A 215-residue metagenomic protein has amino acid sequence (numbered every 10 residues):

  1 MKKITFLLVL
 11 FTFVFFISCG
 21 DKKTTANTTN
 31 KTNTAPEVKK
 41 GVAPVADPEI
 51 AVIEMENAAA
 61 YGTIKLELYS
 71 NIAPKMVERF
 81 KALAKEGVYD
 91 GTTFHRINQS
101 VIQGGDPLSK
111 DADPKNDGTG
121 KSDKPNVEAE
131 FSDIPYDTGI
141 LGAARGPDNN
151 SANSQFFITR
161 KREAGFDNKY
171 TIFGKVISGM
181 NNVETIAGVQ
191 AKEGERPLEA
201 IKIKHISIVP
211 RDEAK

Functional and structural regions predicted by a protein language model:
I4-F6, I17-K215: Cyclophilin-like peptidyl-prolyl cis-trans isomerases
F11-T12: Repetitive helical segments and hydrophobic/amphipathic motifs
